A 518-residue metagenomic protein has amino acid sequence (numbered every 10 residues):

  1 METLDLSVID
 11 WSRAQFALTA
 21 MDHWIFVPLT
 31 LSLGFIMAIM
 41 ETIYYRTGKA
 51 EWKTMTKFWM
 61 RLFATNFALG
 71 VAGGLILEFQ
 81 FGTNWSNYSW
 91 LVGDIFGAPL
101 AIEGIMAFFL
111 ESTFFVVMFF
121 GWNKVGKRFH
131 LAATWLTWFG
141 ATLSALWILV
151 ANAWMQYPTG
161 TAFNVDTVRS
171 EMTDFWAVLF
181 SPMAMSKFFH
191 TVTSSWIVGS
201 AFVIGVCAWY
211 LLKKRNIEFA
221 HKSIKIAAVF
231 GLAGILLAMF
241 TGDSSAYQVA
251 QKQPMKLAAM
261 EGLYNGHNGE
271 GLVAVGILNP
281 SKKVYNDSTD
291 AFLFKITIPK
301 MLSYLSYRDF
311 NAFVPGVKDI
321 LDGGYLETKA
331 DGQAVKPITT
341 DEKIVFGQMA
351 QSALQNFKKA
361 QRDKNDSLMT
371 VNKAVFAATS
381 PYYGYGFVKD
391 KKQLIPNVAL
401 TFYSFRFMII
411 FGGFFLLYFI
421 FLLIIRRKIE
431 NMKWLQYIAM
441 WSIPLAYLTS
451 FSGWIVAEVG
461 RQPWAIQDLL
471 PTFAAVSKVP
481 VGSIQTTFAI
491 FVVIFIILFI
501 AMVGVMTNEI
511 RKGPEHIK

Functional and structural regions predicted by a protein language model:
M1-M21, G48-M55, F79-A101, A153-F189 (+5 more regions): Membrane-interface interhelical loops and short amphipathic "cap" helices that link adjacent transmembrane segments
E2-R46, T54-F58, F63-G70: N-terminal signal-anchor module of multipass membrane proteins
T47-A68, L91-G97, A101, G121-F139 (+3 more regions): Membrane-interfacial loop-to-helix junctions in multi-pass inner-membrane proteins
A64-G73, W135-P158, G231-G242, A360-Q361 (+1 more regions): Hydrophobic alpha-helical membrane-insertion segments
N66-L136, A153, V459-R461: Membrane-interface helix-loop-helix modules in multi-pass inner-membrane proteins
F115-K124, F129-W138, L146-M155, F175 (+2 more regions): Internal alpha-helical transmembrane segments
A151, A233-A330, A334-I338, Q348: Aromatic-rich transmembrane-lumenal/periplasmic boundary elements in polytopic membrane proteins
Q393-W454, Q485-E509: C-terminal substrate/ligand-recognition segments
